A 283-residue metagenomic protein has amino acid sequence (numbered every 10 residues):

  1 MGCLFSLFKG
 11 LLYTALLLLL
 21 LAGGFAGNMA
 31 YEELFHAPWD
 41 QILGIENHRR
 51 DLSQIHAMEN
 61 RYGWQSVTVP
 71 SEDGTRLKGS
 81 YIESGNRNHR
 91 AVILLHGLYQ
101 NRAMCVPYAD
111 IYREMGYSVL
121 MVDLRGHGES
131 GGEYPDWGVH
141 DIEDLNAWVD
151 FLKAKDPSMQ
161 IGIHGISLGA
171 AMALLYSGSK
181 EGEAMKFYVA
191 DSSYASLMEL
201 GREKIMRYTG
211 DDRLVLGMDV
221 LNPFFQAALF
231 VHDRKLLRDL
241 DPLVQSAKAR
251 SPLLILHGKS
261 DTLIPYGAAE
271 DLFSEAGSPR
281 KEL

Functional and structural regions predicted by a protein language model:
C3-F8, Y13-P70: An N-terminal hydrophobic leader/cap segment in hydrolases
L98-I111: The serine-hydrolase catalytic nucleophile loop
I111-G131: Conserved alpha/beta-hydrolase
P135-D156: Alpha/beta-hydrolase active-site loop
G178-K235, V244: Hydrolase active-site cap/lid region
K248-R250, I255-H257, D261: Short beta-strand/loop motif that positions the catalytic acidic residue of the alpha/beta-hydrolase fold
T262-A268: Conserved alpha/beta-hydrolase "acid-adjacent" motif
S274-L283: Catalytic histidine neighborhood in serine/cysteine hydrolases with alpha/beta-hydrolase-type architecture
